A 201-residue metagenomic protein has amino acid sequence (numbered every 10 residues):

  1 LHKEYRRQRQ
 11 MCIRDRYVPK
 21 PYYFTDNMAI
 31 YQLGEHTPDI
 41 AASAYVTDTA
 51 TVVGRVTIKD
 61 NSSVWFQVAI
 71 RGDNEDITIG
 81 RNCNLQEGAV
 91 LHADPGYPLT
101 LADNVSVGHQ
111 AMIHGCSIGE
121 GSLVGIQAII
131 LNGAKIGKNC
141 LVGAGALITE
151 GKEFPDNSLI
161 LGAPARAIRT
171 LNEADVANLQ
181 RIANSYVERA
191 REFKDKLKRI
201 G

Functional and structural regions predicted by a protein language model:
L1-D15: Single conserved hydrophobic/aromatic residue that forms the stacking wall/gate of nucleotide- or nucleobase-binding
Y22-N27: Intrinsic-disorder-associated, low-complexity terminal segments enriched in Asp/Asn/His/Tyr and depleted of Lys/Arg
M28-D39, T47, L99-V107, A111-M112 (+3 more regions): C-terminal segments of enzyme domains that contribute to small-molecule binding surfaces
A42, T47-D48, V53-G54, K59-D60 (+16 more regions): Left-handed beta-helix
I77: Active-site cofactor/substrate anionic-group-binding motifs, chiefly glycine- and Lys/Arg-rich phosphate-binding loops
